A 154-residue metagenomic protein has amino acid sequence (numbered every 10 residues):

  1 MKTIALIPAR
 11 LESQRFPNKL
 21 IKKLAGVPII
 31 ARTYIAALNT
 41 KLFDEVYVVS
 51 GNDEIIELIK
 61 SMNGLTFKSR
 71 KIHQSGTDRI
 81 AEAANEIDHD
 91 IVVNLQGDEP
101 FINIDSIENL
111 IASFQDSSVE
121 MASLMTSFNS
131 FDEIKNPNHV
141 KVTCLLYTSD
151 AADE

Functional and structural regions predicted by a protein language model:
K2-V49: N-terminal glycine-rich phosphate-binding loop and ensuing alpha1 helix
T40, M62, D116: Acidic-histidine catalytic/liganding microenvironments
F43, H89, S118-V119: Short, high-confidence coil segments that cap the C-terminus of an alpha-helix and link into the following beta-strand
Y47, D53-N109: Short phosphate-binding loop-to-helix
D105-N129: Conserved donor-nucleotide/metal-binding helix-loop-beta segment in metal-dependent transferases, i.e., the alpha-helix
D132-L146: Acceptor/aglycone-binding surface of glycosyltransferases and processive sugar-polymer synthases
Y147-D153: Conserved small/polar residues in nucleotide/adenosyl-binding loops
